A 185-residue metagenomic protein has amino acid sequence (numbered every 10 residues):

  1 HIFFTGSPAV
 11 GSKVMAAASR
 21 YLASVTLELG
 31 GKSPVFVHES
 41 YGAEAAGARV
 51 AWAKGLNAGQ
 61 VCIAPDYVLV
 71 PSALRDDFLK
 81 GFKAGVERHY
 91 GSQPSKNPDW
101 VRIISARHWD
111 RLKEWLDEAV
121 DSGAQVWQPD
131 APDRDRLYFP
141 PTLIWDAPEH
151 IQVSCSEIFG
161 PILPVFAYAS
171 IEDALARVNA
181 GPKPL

Functional and structural regions predicted by a protein language model:
H1-T5: Periplasmic-binding protein-like
S7-E149, S170-R177: ALDH superfamily catalytic-core signature
A124, I162-L163: Short, conserved active-site loop motifs that form the nucleotide-linked donor/cofactor pocket
D135-P140, S156-I162, A180-L185: Conserved glycine-rich beta-strand-loop-beta hairpin in the small C-terminal domain of fold type I
H150-C155: Cytochrome P450 core scaffold surrounding the K-helix E-X-X-R motif and the conserved "meander" helix-loop region
V165-A169: Short acidic-hydrophobic, aromatic-tinged amphipathic segments that line or gate anion-handling sites
